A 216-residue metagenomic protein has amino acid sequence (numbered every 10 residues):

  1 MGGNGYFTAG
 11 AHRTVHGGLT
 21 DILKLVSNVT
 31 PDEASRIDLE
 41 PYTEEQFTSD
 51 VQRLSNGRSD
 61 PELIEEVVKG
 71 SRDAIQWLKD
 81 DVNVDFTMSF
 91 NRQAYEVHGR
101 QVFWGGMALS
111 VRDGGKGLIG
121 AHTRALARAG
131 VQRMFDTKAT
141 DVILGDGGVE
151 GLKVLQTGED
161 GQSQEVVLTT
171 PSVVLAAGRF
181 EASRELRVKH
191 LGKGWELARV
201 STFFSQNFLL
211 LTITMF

Functional and structural regions predicted by a protein language model:
M1-A11, L19, V26: Glycine-rich FAD pyrophosphate-binding loop
G2, V15, I22, S183-R184: Glycine/Thr-rich phosphate-binding loops of Rossmann-like dinucleotide-binding domains
F7, T87, L175-A176: Structural recognition of the beta-strand scaffold that forms the well-ordered cores of secreted hydrolase catalytic
L19-D81: Dinucleotide-binding Rossmann-like beta1-alpha1 core, especially the glycine-rich loop that anchors the ADP
I37, I64, A108-R112, R199-F204: Hydrophobic alpha-helical scaffolding
G57-D60, M107, K193-R199: Glycine- and acidic
D60-V166, T170, S183-L186: Conserved redox-cofactor binding core of oxidoreductases
E159-Q164, L168-F216: Glycine-rich loop(s) and the adjacent beta-strand/alpha-helix scaffold that form part
